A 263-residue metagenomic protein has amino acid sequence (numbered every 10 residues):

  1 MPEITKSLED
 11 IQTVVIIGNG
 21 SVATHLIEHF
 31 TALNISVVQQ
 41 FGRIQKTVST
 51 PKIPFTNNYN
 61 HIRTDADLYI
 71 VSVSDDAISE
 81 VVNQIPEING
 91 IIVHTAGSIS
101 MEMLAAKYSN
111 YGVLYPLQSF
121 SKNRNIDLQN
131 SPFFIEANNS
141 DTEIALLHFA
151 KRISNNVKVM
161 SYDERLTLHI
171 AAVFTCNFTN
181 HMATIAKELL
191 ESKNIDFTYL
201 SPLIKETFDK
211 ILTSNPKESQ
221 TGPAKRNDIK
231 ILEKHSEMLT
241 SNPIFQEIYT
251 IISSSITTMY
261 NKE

Functional and structural regions predicted by a protein language model:
M1-N60: NAD(P)+-binding Rossmann beta1-loop-alpha1 motif at the extreme N-terminus of oxidoreductases
E9-Q12, L26, N125-T167, V173-L212 (+2 more regions): Internal alpha-helical scaffold of NAD(P)-dependent oxidoreductase catalytic cores
T24, E28-A32, N83, E237 (+1 more regions): Short, well-ordered alpha-helices that flank and scaffold nucleotide-derived cofactor binding pockets
L26-E28, I44-N125: Rossmann-like NAD(P)(H) cofactor-binding subdomain of soluble oxidoreductases
I35-S36, G90, S109, N155 (+1 more regions): Short phosphate-binding/catalytic loops that engage adenosine nucleotides
K205-E263: Interdomain hinge/lid region at the active-site interface of Rossmann-like NAD(P)-dependent oxidoreductases
